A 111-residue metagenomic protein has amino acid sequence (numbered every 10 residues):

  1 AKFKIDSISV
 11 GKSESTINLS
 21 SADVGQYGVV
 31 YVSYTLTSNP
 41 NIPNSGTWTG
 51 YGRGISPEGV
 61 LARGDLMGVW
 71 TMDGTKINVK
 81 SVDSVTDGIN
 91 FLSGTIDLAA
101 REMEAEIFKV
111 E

Functional and structural regions predicted by a protein language model:
A1-E111: Beta-strand-enriched cores of mature, soluble protein domains
